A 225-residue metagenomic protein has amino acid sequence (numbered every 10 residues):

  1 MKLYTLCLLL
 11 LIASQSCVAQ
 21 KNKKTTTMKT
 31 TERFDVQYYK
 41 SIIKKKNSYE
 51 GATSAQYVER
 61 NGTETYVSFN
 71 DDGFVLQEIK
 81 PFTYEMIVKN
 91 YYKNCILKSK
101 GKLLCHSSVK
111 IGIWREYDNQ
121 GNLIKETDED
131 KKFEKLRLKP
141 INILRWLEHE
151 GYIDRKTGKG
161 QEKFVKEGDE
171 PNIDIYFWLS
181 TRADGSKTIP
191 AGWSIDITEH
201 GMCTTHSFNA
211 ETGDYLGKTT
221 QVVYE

Functional and structural regions predicted by a protein language model:
M1-M28: Bacterial Sec-dependent N-terminal signal peptides
Q20-E225: Glycine/tyrosine- and acidic-biased, solvent-exposed loop/turn segments at the edges of beta-strands
